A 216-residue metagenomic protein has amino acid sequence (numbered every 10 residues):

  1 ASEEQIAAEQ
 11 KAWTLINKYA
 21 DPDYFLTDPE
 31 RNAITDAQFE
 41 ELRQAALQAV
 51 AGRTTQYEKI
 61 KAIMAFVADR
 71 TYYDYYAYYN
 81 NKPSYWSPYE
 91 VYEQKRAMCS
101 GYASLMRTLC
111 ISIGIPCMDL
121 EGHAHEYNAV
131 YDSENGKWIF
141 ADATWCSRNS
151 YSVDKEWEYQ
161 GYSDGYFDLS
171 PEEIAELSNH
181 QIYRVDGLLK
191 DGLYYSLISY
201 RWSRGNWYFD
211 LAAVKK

Functional and structural regions predicted by a protein language model:
A1-T54, I113, W145-C146, G165 (+1 more regions): Linear, non-domain "peripheral" regions
Y24-V91, K215: Secondary-structure boundary elements
A33, Q94-A97, D119: Alpha-helix capping and helix-loop boundary segments enriched in small/acidic/polar residues
Q56-V67, K95-C110: Active-site nucleophilic cysteine motif
D69-D74, Y78, A97-C99, H123-E126 (+4 more regions): Solvent-exposed loop/turn segments at secondary-structure junctions within structured extracellular/periplasmic domains
G101-N179: Hydrophobic/aromatic-rich core segments of domains that either
D154-K216: Low-complexity, Gly/Ser/Thr/Pro-rich intrinsically disordered linker/tail segments
